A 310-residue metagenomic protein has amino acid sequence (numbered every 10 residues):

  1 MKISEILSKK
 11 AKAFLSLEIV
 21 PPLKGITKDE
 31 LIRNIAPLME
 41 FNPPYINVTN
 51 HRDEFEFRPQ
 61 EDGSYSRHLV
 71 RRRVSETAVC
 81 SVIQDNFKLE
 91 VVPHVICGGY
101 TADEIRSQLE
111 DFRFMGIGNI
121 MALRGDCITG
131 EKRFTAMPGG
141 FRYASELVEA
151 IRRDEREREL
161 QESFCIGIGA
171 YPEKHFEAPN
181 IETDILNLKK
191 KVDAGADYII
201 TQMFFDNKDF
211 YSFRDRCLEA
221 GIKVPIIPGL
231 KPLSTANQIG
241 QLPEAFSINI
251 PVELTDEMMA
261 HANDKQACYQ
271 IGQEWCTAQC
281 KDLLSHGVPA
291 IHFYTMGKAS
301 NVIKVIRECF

Functional and structural regions predicted by a protein language model:
M1-L17, R152-F164, F310: N-terminal amphipathic alpha-helix/helix-capping segment at the start of soluble metabolic enzymes
F14-I32, E90-D103, C165-T183, A260-E274: Active-site mouth loops of central-metabolism enzymes
E18, I46, F112, K191 (+3 more regions): Conserved, mostly hydrophobic/aromatic
E18-P22, T49-D53, I96-G98, L123-C127 (+5 more regions): Active-site beta-loop-alpha junctions enriched in small/polar residues
R33-T49, K191-A194: Catalytic domains of carbohydrate-active enzymes, especially glycoside hydrolases
P43-V74, G125-G139, A196-S212, M296-K298 (+1 more regions): Glycine-rich, proline-tolerant flexible connector loops at the mouths of alpha/beta enzymes
T101-R113, T183-N187, S212-D215, T235-Q241 (+1 more regions): Catalytic cores of alpha/beta
P138-L160, I168-E177, D184, D215 (+3 more regions): Active-site pocket-lining/capping segments in soluble small-molecule metabolic enzymes
